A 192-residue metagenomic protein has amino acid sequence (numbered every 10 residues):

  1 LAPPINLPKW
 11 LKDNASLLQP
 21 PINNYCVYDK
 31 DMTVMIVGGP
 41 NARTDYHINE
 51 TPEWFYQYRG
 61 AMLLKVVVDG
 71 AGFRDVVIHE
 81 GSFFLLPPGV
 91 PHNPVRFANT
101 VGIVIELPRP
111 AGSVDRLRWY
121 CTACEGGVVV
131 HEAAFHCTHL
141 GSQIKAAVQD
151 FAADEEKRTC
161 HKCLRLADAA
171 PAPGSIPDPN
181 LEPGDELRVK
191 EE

Functional and structural regions predicted by a protein language model:
L1-Q57, A61-F83, P91-E192: Jelly-roll (double-stranded beta-helix
